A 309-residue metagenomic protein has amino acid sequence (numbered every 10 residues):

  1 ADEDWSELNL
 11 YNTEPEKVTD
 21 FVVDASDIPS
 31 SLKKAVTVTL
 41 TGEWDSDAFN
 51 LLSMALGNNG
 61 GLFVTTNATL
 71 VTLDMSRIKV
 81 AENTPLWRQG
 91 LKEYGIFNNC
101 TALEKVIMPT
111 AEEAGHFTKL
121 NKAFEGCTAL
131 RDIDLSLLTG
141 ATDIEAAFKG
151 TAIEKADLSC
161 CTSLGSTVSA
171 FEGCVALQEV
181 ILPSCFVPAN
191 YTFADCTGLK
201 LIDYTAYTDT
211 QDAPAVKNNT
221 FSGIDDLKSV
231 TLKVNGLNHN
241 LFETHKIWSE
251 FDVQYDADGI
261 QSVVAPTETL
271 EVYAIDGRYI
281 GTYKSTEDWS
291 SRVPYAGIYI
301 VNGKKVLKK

Functional and structural regions predicted by a protein language model:
A1, T13-E16, V36-W44, A68-P85 (+6 more regions): Structural signature of tandem-repeat unit edges
D4-T101, I107-P109, E125, N235-Q254: Surface-exposed repetitive/solenoidal architectures
E16-I28, L182, D258-Y273: Disulfide-bonded cysteine-rich modules in secreted/extracellular proteins, activating on the conserved Cys frameworks
S31-K33, A194-T197: Beta-strand repeat architectures
F63-N67, C196, A215, N219-L227: Short, conserved loop/helix-junction motifs that constitute active-site signature segments in enzyme catalytic cores
R88-L91, F148, F171-E172, F193-A194 (+2 more regions): A structural signal for leucine-rich repeat
Y94-I96, N121-E125, E145-A147, V168-A170 (+2 more regions): Consensus positions within tandem repeat domains that build extended binding/scaffold surfaces
G259-K309: C-terminal outer-membrane/trafficking sorting elements
